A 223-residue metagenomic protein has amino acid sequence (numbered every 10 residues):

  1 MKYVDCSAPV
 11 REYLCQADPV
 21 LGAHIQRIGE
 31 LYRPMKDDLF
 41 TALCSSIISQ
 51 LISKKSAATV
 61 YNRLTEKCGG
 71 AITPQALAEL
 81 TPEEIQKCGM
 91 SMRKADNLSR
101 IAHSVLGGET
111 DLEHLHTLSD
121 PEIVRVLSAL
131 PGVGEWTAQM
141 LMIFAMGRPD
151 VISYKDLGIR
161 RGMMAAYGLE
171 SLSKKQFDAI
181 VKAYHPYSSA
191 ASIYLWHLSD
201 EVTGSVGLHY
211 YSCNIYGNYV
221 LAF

Functional and structural regions predicted by a protein language model:
M1-L31, D96, E135-F223: C-terminal accessory module of base-excision DNA glycosylases/AP lyases that mediates lesion recognition and DNA
M1-V4, D37-F40, Q75-L77, H116-S119 (+2 more regions): Short acidic alpha-helix initiation/capping motifs at coil-to-helix transition points, especially at protein N-termini
P9, C15-G70: A positional/architectural concept
V20-H24, I52-S53, A57-P131, A183: Alpha-helical ds-nucleic-acid-binding substructure associated with the helix-hairpin-helix region of base-excision DNA
R33-M35, L51-I52, G70-P74, E113-H116 (+2 more regions): A short, ordered amphipathic alpha-helix with a cationic face
A42-I47, R63, L80-E84, E122-V126 (+2 more regions): A general alpha-helix detector
S46, E66, K87, L112 (+3 more regions): Generic anion/oxyanion-binding catalytic loop in active/binding sites
I48, P82, L106, T110 (+3 more regions): A broad detector of the eukaryotic-type serine/threonine protein kinase catalytic domain
